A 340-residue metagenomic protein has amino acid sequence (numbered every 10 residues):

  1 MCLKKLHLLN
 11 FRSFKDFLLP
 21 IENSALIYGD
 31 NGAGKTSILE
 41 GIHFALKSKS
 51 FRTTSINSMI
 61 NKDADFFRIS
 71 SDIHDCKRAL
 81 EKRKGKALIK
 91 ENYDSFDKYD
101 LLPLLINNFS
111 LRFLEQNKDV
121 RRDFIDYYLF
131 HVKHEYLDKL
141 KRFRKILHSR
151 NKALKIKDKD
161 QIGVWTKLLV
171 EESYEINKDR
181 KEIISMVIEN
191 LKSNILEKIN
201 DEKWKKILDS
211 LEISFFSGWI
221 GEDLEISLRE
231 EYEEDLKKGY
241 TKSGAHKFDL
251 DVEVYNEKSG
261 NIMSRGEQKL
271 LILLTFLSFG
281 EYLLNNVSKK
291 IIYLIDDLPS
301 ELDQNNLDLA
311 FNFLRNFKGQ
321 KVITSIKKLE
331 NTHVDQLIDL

Functional and structural regions predicted by a protein language model:
M1-D30, F44, D72, G163-I292 (+4 more regions): Conserved NTPase motor "head" modules and their coupling/switch loops across ABC/AAA+ ATPases, GTPases, and GHKL ATPases
K35: Conserved lysine of the Walker
F44-V120, D126-Y136, I188, K192 (+2 more regions): Nucleotide-state sensing region of NTPase/ATPase domains
F109-D201, I207, F216: An accessory alpha-helical subdomain
D296-L298: Walker B catalytic acidic pair
Q320-S325, L337: Short, hydrophobic beta-strand segments that form beta-sheet elements in well-ordered domains
T332-L340: A short helix-turn-beta junction within AAA+ P-loop NTPase domains corresponding to the substrate/partner-engaging
